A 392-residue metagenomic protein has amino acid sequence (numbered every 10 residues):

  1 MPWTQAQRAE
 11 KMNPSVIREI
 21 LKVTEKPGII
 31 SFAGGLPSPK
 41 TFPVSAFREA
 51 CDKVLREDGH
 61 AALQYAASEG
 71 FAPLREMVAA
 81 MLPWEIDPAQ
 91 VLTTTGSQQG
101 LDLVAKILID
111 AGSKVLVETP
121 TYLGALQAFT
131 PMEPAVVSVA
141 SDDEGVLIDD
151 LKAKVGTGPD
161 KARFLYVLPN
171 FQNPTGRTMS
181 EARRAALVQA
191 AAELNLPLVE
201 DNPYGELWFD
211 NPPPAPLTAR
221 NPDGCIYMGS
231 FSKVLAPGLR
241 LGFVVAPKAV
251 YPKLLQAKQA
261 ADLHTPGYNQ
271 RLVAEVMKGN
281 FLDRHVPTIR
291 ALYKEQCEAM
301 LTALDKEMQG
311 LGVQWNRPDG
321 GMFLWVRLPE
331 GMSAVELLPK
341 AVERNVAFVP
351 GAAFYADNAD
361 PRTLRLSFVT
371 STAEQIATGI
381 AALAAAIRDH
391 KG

Functional and structural regions predicted by a protein language model:
M1, E343-R344, A356-G392: PLP-dependent enzyme catalytic core of the Aspartate aminotransferase-like
R8-G96, L103, K278-G279, R284 (+3 more regions): N-terminal small-domain helix-loop-helix segment of the aminotransferase-like
P27, M132, E193-L194, R344 (+1 more regions): Helix C-cap/helix->beta junction micro-motif
A61-L194, V199, G205-I226, Y293 (+1 more regions): Conserved core of the PLP fold type I
I226-K294: Conserved core segment of the aminotransferase class I/II
A274, R290-L301, V313-R327, L337: Conserved glycine-rich beta-strand-loop-beta hairpin in the small C-terminal domain of fold type I
M332-L337, E374-T378: Short, conserved charged micro-motifs
